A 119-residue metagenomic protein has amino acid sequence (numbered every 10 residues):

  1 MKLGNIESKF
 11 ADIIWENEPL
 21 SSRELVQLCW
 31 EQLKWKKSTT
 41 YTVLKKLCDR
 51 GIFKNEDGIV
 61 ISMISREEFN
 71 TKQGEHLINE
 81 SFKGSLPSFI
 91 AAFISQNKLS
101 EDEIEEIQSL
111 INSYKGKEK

Functional and structural regions predicted by a protein language model:
L3-I6, G58-L77: Short, cationic-aromatic polyanion-contact patches
L3-I6, P19, K83: Short helix-coil-helix linker/hinge
E7-I14: Hydrophobic residues on short alpha-helical segments
E16, E31, C48-D49, S95: The C-terminal cap of the DNA-recognition helix in HTH/winged-HTH DNA-binding domains, marking the helix-to-coil
P19-C29: Short acidic, hydrophobic short linear motifs in intrinsically disordered regions
Y41-K45: Short, hydrophobic-biased segments on the C-terminal half of alpha helices that form "recognition helices"
C48-G58: A short, conserved structural fragment
E75-K117: Amphipathic alpha-helical dimerization/coiled-coil segments that flank or bridge DNA-binding/regulatory modules
